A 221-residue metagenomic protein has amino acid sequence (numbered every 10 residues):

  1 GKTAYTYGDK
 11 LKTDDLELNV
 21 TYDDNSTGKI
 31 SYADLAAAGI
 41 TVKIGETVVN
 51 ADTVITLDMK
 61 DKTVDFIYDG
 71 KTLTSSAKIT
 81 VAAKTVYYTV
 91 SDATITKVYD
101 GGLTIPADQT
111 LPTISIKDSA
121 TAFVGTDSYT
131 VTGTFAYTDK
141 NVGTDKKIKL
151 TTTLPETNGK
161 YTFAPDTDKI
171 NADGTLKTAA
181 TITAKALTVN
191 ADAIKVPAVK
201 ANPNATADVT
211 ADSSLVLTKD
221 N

Functional and structural regions predicted by a protein language model:
G1-N221: Short loop/turn motifs that initiate or flank beta-strands
